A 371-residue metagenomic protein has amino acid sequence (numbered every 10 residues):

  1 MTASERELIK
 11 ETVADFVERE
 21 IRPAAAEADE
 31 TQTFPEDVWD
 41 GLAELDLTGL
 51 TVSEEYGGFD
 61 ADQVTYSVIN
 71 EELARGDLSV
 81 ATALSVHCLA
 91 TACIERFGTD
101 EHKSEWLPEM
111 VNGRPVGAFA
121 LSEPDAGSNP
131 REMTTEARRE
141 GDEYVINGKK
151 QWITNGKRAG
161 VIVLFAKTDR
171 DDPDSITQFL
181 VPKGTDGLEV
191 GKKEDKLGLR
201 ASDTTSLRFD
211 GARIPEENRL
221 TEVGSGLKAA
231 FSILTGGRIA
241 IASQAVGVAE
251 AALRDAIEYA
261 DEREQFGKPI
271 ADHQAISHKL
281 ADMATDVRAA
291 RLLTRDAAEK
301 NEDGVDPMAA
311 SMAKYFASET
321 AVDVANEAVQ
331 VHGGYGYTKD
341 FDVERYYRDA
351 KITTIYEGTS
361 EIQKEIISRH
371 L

Functional and structural regions predicted by a protein language model:
M1-G76, V80, F97-H102, E109 (+5 more regions): Alpha-helical interface subdomain recognition
L89-F97: Helix-loop "lid/cap" segments that line or gate small-molecule binding pockets
M110, D125-S128, W152-N155, K167-R170 (+1 more regions): Short Gly/Pro-enriched turn/cap motifs at secondary-structure boundaries
G113-L121: A short, Trp-centered hydrophobic/proline-enriched beta-strand micro-motif
E132, G184-R213: Flexible, small-/acidic-enriched active-site or ligand-binding loops
T135-R138: A structural signal for short hydrophobic beta-strand segments in well-ordered beta-sheet cores
N147-V190: A short core secondary-structure module
R208-A229: A short, charged helix-loop
